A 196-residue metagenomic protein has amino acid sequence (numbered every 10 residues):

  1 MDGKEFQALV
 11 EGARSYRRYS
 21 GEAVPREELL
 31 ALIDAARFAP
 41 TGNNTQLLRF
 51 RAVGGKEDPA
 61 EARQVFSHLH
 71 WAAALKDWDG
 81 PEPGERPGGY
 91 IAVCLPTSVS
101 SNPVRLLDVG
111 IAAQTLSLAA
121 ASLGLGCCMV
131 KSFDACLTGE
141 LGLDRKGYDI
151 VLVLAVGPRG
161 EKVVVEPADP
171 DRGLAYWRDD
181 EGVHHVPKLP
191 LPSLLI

Functional and structural regions predicted by a protein language model:
M1-I196: Acidic, surface-exposed loops and disordered segments
